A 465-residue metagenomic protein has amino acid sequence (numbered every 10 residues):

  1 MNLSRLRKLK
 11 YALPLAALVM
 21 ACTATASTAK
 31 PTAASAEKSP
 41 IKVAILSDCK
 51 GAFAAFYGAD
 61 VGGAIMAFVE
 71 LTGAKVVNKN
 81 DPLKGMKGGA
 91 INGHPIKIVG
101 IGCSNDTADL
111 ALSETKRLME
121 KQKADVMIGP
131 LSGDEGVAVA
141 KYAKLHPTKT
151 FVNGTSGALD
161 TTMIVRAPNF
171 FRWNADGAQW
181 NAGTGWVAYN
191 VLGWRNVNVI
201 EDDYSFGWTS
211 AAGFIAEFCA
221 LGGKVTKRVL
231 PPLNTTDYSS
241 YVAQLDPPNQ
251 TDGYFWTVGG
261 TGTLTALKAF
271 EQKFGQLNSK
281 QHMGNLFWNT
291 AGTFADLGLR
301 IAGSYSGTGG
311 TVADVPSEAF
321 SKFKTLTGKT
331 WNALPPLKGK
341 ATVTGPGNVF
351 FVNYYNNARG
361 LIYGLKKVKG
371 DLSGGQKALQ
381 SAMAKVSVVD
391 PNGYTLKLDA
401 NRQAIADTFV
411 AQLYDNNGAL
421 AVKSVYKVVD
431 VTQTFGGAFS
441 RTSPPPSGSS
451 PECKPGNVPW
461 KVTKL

Functional and structural regions predicted by a protein language model:
M1-K42, M119, E452, G456-L465: Short, low-complexity disordered leader/linker segments with a strong preference for bacterial N-terminal type II
K30-A33, P40, A55-G62, A74-I164 (+4 more regions): Beta-alpha junction/loop-to-helix N-cap segments that form part of ligand/metal-binding clefts
E37, A44-L71, C103-A108, L131-D134 (+2 more regions): Extracytoplasmic "Venus flytrap"
G62, A124-T236, Q272, Q276-A313: Extracytoplasmic ligand/sensor domains, especially the bilobed periplasmic-binding protein
M66-T72, R359-K369: Short glycine/serine- and small hydrophobic-enriched flexible loop segments
A167, F270-A358, K366, A438-T442 (+2 more regions): Extracellular/periplasmic periplasmic-binding protein-like sensory domains
T342-G345, K366-S381: Short, charged, surface-exposed loops that flank catalytic or proteolytic processing sites
S387-L465: Solvent-exposed, acidic/polar segments of extracytosolic/periplasmic ligand-binding ectodomains
